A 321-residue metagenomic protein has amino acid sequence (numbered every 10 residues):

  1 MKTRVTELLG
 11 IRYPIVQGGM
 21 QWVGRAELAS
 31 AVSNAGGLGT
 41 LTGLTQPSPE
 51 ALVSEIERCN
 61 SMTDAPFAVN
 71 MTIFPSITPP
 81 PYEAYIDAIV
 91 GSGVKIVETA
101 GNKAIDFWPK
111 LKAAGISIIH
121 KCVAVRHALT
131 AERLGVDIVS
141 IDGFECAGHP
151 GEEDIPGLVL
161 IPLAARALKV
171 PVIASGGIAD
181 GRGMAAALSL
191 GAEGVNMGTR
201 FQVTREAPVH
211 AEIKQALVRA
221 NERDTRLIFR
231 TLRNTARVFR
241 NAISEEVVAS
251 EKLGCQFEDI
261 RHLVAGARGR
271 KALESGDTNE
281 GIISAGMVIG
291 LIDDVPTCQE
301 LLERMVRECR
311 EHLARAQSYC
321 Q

Functional and structural regions predicted by a protein language model:
M1-A167: Active-site entrance/lid segments in N-terminal catalytic domains of soluble metabolic enzymes
I73, E145, G177-I178, R200: Acidic, glycine-rich active-site loops and adjacent beta-strand->loop/helix elements that engage anionic groups
G151-I173, A179-Q321: Conserved active-site-proximal phosphate/metal-binding subdomains
